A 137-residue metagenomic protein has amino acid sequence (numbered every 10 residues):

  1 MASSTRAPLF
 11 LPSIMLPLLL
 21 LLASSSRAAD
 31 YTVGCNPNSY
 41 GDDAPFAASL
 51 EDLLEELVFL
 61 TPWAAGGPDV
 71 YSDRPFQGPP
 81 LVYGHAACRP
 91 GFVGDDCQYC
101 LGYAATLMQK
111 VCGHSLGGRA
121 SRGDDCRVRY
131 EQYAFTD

Functional and structural regions predicted by a protein language model:
A2-D137: Extracellular secretory-pathway ectodomains and N-terminal mature segments of eukaryotic proteins
